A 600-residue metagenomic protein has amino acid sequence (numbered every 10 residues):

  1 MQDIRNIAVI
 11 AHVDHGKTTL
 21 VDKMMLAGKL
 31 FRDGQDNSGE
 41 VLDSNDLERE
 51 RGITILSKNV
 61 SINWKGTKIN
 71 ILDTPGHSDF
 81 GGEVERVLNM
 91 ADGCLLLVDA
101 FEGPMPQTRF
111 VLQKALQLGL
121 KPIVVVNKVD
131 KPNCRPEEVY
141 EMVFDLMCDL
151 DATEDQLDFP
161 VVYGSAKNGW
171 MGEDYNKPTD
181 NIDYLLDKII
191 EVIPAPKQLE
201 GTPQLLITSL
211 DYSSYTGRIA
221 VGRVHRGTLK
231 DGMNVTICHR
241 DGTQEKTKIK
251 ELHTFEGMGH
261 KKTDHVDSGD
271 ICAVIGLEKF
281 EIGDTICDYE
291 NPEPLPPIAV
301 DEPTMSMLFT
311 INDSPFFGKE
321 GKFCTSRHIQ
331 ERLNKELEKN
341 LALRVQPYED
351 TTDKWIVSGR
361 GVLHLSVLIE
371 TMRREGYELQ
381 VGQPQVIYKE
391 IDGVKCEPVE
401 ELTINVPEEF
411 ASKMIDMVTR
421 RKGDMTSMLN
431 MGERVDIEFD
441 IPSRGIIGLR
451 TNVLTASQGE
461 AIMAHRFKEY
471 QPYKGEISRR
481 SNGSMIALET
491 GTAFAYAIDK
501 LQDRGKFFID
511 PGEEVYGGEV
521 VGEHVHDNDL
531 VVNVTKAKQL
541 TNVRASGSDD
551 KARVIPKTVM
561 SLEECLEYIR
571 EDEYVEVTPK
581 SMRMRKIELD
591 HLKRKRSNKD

Functional and structural regions predicted by a protein language model:
M1-P104, M142, L210-S213: P-loop NTPase switch module centered on the Walker A-proximal segment
D36-L42, L150-V162, P196-L206, G242-F255 (+8 more regions): Interdomain boundary/hinge elements
K121, K131-E191: Canonical P-loop GTPase G-domain recognition
S165, E349-H364: Short glycine/threonine-rich beta-strand-turn micro-motifs
Q204-M307, F317-K319, N482, G491-T541 (+2 more regions): Conserved nucleotide-binding/hydrolysis modules and their immediate coupling elements across P-loop/ASCE NTPase motors
T228, E278-K279, G359-L365, P407-A411 (+1 more regions): Helix N-cap motif at beta-to-alpha junctions
F255, H260-T263, C396, I441 (+3 more regions): Long insertion/accessory domains within large nucleic-acid-processing enzymes
S314-L337, K551, I555: A short, contiguous, amphipathic alpha-helix enriched in charged residues
